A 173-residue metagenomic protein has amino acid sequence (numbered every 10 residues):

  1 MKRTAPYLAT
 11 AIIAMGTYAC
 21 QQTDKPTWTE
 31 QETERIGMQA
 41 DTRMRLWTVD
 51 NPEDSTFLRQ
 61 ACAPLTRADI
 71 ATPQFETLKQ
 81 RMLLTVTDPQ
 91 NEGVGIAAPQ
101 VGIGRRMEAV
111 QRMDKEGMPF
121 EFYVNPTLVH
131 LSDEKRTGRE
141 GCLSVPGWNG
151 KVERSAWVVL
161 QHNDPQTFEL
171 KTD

Functional and structural regions predicted by a protein language model:
M1-T27: Bacterial Sec-dependent N-terminal signal peptides
C20-D173: Positively charged
